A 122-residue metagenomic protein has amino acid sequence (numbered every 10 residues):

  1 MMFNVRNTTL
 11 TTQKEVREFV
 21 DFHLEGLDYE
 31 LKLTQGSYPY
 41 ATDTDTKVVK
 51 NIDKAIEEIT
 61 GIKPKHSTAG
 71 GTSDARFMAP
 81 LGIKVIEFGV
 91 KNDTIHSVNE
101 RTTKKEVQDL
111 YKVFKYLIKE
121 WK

Functional and structural regions predicted by a protein language model:
M1-K122: Metal-dependent amide/peptide-bond hydrolase catalytic core, centered on the "pita-bread" metallohydrolase fold
